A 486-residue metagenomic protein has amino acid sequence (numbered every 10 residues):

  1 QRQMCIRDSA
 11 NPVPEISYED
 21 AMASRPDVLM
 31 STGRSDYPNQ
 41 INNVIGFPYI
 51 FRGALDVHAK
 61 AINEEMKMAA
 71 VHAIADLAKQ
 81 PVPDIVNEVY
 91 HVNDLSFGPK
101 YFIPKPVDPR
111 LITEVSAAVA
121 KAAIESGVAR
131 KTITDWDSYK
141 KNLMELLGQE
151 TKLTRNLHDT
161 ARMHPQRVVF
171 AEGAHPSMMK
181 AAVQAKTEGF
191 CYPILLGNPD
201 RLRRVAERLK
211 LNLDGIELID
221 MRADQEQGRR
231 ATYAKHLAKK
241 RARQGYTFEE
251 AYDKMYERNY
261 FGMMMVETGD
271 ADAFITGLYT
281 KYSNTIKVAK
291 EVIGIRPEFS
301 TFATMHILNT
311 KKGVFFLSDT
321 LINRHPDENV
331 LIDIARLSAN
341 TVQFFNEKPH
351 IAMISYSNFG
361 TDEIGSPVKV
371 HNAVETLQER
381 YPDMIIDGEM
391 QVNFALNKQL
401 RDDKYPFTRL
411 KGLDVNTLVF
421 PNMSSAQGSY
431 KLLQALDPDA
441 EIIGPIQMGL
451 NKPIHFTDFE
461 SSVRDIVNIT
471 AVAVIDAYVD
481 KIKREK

Functional and structural regions predicted by a protein language model:
Q1, D20, A181-Q184: A short acidic, amphipathic alpha-helical/loop segment
R2-I6: Short, small-residue-biased leader/transition segments that mark boundaries at the very start of proteins
S9-S116, A123-S126, F459-S461, I469 (+1 more regions): Adenosine-phosphate binding glycine-rich loop
D27, R130-I133, Y139-G412, N416-K486: Anion-binding alpha/beta catalytic cores of soluble intermediary-metabolism enzymes, centered on
A54-L55, A120, V183, A238: Amphipathic alpha-helical segments within well-ordered protein domains
A69, E114, A118, D414 (+1 more regions): Short amphipathic alpha-helical segments
N93, Y101-N142, A161, A171-G173 (+1 more regions): Conserved acidic/glycine
